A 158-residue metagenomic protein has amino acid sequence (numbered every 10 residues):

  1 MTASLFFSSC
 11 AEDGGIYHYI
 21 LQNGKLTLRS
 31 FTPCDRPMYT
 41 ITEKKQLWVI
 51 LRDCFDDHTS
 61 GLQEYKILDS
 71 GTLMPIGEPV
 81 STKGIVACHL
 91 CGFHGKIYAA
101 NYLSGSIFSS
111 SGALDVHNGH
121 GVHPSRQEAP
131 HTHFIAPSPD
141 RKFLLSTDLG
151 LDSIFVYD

Functional and structural regions predicted by a protein language model:
M1, T42-K45, G92-H94, P139-D140: Residue-level detector of Asp-centered blade-edge/turn motifs that repeat once per structural unit in beta-propeller
M1-L21: An edge-strand/N-cap motif at the start of beta-rich repeat modules
F7-A11, V49-D56, A99-L103, S138 (+1 more regions): Conserved beta-strand positions in repeat-built beta-propeller and related beta-rich domains
D13-Y17, D57-Q63, S106-F108, S153-V156: Structural motif
Y19-G24, Y65-T72, S111-A113, D158: Short loop/turn segments immediately following beta-strands, especially the blade-tip and inter-blade linker loops
D35-I41, I85-H89: Repeated scaffold domains used in trafficking and secretory/extracellular systems, primarily beta-propellers
L73-F134: Asp-box/WD-like beta-propeller blade repeats and closely related beta-sheet repeat scaffolds
R141-D158: Loop-centered beta-sheet repeat module
